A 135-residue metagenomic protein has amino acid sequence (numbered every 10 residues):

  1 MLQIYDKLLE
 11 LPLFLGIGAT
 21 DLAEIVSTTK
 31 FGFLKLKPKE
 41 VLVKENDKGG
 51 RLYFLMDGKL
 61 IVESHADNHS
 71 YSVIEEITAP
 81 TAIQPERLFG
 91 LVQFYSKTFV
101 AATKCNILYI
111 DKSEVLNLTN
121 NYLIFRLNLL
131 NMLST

Functional and structural regions predicted by a protein language model:
M1-F33, K37, R87-L91, N121: Cyclic nucleotide-binding regulatory module and flanking cytosolic helices
Y5-K7, T98, L108-Y109: Short hydrophobic/aromatic segments of transmembrane alpha-helices and their interfaces
D21-L22, F94-T98, S113-T135: A small-molecule sensor/coupling module
E40-T103: Cyclic nucleotide-binding regulatory domains
S64-A66, R87, D111, T119-Y122: Short, flexible helix/strand-to-coil boundary loops that buttress conserved ligand/catalytic motifs in alpha/beta
C105-E114: A short hydrophobic beta-strand segment most commonly corresponding to one strand of the jelly-roll/cupin
